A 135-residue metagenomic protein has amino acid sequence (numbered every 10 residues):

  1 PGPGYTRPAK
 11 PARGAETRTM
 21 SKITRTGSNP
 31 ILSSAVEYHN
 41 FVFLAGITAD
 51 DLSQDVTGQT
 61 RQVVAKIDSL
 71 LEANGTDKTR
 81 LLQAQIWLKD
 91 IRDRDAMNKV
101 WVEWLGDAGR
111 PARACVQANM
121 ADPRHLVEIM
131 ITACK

Functional and structural regions predicted by a protein language model:
P1-P3: Low-complexity, intrinsically disordered Ser/Thr/Pro- and acidic-rich segments
Y5-L82, L88-K135: N-terminal presequence-like segments and the immediate start of the first folded domain
